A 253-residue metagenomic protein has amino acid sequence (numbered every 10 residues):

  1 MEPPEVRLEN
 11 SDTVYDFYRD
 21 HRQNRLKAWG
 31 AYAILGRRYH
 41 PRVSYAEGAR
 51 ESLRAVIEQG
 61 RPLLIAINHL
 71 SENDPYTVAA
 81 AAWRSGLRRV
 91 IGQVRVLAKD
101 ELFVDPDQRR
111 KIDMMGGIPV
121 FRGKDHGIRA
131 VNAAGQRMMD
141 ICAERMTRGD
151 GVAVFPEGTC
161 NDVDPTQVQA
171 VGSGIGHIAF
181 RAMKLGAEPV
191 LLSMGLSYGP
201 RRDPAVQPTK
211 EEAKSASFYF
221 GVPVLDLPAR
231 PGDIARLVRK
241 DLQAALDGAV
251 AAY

Functional and structural regions predicted by a protein language model:
Y15-F17, H21, Q59-A130: Catalytic core of membrane glycerolipid acyltransferases/transacylases, capturing the structured, soluble-facing
Y18-P41, D105-M115, T209-E211: Alpha-helical membrane-targeting segments
L35-P62: A short, well-structured juxtamembrane/interface segment
R42-A46, V131-Q136, G172: A conditional alpha-helix N-cap/helix-loop micro-motif detector
R61-I67, D150-P156, P189: Generic beta-sheet signal
R109-R110, G151, G158-D233: A cross-family acyltransferase "interaction/gating" segment
R122-G135, D162-T166: Surface-exposed cleft-lining segments at the edges of enzyme active sites
P223, P228-Y253: A cross-taxonomic marker for long C-terminal extensions/tails that follow the last structured domain
